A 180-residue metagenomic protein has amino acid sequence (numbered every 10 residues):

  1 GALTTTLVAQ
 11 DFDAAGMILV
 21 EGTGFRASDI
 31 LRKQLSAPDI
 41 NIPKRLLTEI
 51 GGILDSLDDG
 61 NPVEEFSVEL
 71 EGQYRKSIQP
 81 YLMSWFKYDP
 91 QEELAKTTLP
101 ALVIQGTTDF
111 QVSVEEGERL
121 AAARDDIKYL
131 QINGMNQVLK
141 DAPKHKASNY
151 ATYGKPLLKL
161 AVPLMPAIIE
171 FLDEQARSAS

Functional and structural regions predicted by a protein language model:
L3, L7-M17, F25: Conserved hydrolase catalytic core segment
M17, Y129-Q131: Conserved beta-strand scaffold positions in the cores of enzyme catalytic domains, especially in NTP/NDP-utilizing
I18-Q91: Accessory cap/linker subdomain of secreted extracellular hydrolases
S28-R32, V114-E116, D141-A142: Short, solvent-exposed loop/turn and secondary-structure capping segments
T97, V103-Q105, D109: Short beta-strand/loop motif that positions the catalytic acidic residue of the alpha/beta-hydrolase fold
L99, V112-A123: Short alpha-helix in the alpha/beta-hydrolase fold that links the catalytic acid
T108-V112, Q137: Acidic catalytic loop of the alpha/beta-hydrolase fold
M135-L139, P143-S180: Catalytic active-site module of serine/aspartate enzymes centered on a nucleophile-bearing elbow/loop
